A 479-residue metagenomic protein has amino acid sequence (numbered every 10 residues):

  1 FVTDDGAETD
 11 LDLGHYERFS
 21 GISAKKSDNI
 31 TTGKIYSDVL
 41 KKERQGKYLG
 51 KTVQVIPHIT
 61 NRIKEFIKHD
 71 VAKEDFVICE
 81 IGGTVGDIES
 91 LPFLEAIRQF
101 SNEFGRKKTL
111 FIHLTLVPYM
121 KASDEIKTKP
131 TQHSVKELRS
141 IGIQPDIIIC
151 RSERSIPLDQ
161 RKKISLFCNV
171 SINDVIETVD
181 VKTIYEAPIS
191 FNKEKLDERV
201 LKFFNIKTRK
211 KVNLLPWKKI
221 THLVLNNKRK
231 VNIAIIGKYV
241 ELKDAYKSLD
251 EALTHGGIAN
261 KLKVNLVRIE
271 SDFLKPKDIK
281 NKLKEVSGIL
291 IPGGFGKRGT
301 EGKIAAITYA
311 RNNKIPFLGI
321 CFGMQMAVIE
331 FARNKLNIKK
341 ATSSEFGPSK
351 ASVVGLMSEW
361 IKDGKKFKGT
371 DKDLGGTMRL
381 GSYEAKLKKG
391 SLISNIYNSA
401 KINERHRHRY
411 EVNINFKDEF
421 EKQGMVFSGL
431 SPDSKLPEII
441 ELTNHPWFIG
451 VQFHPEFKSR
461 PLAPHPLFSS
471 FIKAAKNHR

Functional and structural regions predicted by a protein language model:
F1-L262, S271-G288, F295-G296, K303-Y309 (+2 more regions): Flexible phosphate-sensing "switch/lid" loops adjacent to ATP/NTP-binding sites across phosphate-transfer
V85, I156, G296-R298, M324 (+1 more regions): Glycine-rich nucleotide phosphate-binding loop and flanking beta-alpha elements of Rossmann-like dinucleotide-binding
C168, V200-K211, K335-K339, F471-R479: Short, hydrophobic alpha-helical segments
V175, V264-L266, F427: Generic structural signal for residues in well-ordered beta-strands
L223-N227, N281, F346, L374-T377 (+2 more regions): Replace "in large, NTP-powered and nucleic-acid-processing enzymes" with "in large, NTP-powered factors and other
K282-Y383, G390-L392, P461, L467-K476: Cysteine-nucleophile active-site neighborhood
D373, L380-R479: C-terminal and late-domain segments of enzyme folds
